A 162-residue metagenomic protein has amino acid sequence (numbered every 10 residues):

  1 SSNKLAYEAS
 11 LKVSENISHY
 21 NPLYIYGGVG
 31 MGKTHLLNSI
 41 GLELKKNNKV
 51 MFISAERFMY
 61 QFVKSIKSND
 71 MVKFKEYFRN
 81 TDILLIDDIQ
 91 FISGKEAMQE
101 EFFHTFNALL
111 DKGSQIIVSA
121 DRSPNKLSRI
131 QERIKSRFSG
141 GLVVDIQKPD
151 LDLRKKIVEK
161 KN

Functional and structural regions predicted by a protein language model:
S1-L23: Pre-Walker A (pre-P-loop) alpha-helix and adjacent loop at the N terminus of AAA/AAA+ ATPase modules, a conserved
S18-N38: Walker A/P-loop nucleotide-binding motif
N48-I83, S93-E96: Short glycine-rich substrate-engagement loop in P-loop NTPases that contacts/grips substrate
F52-I53, L85-D87, Q115-D121: Structural recognition of the conserved hydrophobic beta-strand(s) that form the central parallel beta-sheet of P-loop
V63-K67, R122-G140: Short regulatory helix/loop adjacent to the ATP-binding pocket of P-loop NTPases
Q90-F103, L127-I130: Conserved ATPase-coupling elements of RecA-like P-loop NTPase cores
H104-T105, L109-Q131: Sensor-1/coupling segment of RecA-like P-loop NTPase cores
K126-S128, G141-L153: Conserved AAA+ ATPase "SRH/arginine-finger" region at the nucleotide-binding site
